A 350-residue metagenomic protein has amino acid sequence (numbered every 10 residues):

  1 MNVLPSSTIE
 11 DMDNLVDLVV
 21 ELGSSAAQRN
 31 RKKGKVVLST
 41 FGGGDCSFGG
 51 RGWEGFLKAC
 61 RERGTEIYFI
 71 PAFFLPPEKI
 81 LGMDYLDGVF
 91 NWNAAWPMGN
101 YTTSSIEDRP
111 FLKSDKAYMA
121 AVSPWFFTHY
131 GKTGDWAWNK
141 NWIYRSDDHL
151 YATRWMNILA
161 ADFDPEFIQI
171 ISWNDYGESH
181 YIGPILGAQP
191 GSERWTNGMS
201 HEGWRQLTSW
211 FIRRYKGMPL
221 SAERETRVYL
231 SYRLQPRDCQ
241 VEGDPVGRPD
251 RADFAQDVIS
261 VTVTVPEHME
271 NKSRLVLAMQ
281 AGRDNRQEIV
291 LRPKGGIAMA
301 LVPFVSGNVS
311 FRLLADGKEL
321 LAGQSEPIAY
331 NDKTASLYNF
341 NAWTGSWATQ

Functional and structural regions predicted by a protein language model:
M1-T262, M269, V276-G295, F304-T349: Glycan-processing catalytic domains of CAZymes
